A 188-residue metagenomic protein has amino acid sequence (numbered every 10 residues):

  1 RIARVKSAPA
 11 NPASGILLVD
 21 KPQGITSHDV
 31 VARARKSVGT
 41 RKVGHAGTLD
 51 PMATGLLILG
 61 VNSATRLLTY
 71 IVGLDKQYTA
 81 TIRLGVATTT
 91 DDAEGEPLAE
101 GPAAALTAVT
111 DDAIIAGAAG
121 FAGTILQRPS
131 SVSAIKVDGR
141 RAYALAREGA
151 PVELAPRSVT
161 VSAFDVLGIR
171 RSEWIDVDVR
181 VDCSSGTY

Functional and structural regions predicted by a protein language model:
R1-Y188: Catalytic/RNA-binding core of pseudouridine synthases
